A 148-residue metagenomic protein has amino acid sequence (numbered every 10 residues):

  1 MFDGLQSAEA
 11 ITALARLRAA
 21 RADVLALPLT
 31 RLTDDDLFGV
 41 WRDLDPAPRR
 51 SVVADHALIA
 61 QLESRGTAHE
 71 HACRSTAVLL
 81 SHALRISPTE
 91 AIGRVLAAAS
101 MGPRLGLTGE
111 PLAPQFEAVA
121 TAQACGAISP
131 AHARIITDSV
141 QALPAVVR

Functional and structural regions predicted by a protein language model:
M1-R148: Conserved C-terminal region and hinge/linker of Rieske [2Fe-2S] proteins, especially in Rieske oxygenase systems
